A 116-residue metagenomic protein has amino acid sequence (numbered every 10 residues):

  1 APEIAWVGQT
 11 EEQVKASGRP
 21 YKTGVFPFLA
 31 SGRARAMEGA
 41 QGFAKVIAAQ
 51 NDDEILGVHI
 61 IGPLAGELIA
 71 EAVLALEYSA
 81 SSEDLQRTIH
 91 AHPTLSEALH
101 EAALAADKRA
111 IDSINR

Functional and structural regions predicted by a protein language model:
A1-R116: Flexible, glycine-rich terminal cap/loop adjacent to redox cofactors in electron-transfer oxidoreductases
